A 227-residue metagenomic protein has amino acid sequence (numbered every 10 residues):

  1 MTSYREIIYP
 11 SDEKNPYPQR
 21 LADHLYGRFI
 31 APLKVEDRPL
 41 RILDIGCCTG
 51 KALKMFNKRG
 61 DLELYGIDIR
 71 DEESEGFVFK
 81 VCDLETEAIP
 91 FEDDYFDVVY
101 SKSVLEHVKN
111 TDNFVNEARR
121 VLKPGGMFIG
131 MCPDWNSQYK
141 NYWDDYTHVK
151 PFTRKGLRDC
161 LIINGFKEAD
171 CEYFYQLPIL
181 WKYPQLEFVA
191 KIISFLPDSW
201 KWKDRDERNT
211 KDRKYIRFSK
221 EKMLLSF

Functional and structural regions predicted by a protein language model:
M1-E92, V98-K102, V115, Y173-F174 (+2 more regions): Conserved N-terminal segment of class I S-adenosyl-L-methionine
I7-R20, H24, K109-E117, M127-F227: S-adenosyl-L-methionine-dependent methyltransferase catalytic module, highlighting the catalytic core
L62, F77, G126, F166-K167: A structural micro-motif
I89-F91, F96, R119, F152 (+1 more regions): Conserved hydrophobic/aromatic "anchor" residues that stabilize well-ordered secondary structure elements
S103-H107: A short His-aromatic
